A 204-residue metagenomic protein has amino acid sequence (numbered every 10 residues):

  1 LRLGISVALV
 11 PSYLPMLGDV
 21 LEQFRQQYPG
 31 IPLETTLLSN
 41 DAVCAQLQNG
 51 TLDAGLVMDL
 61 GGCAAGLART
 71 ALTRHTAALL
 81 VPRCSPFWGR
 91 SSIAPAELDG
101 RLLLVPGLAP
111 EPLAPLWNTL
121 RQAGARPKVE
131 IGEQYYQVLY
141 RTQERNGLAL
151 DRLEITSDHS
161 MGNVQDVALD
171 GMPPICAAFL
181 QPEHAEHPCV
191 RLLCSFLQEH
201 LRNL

Functional and structural regions predicted by a protein language model:
L1-Y28, P32-E34, C44: N-terminal winged-helix
Y13-L17, R101-A123: Secondary-structure junction motif
M16, P115-L116, A185-L197: Short amphipathic alpha-helical coupling segments at ligand-binding clamshell hinges and other catalytic/signaling
D19-Q23, N40-A77, V81, V164-D166: Short beta-strand-centered segments that line the small-molecule binding cleft or hinge of alpha/beta clamshell
I31-S39, M58, P106, G124-Y136: Short beta-strand-to-loop elements that line the ligand-binding cleft of bilobed periplasmic-binding protein-like
T36-L52, Y135-N146: Short helices/loops that flank or line small-molecule/ion binding pockets
A64-T70, R74-H75, Y136-P188, L192: Beta-alpha-beta core module
L67-A77, V81-L103, H187-R191: Flexible hinge/capping segments at coil-to-helix
